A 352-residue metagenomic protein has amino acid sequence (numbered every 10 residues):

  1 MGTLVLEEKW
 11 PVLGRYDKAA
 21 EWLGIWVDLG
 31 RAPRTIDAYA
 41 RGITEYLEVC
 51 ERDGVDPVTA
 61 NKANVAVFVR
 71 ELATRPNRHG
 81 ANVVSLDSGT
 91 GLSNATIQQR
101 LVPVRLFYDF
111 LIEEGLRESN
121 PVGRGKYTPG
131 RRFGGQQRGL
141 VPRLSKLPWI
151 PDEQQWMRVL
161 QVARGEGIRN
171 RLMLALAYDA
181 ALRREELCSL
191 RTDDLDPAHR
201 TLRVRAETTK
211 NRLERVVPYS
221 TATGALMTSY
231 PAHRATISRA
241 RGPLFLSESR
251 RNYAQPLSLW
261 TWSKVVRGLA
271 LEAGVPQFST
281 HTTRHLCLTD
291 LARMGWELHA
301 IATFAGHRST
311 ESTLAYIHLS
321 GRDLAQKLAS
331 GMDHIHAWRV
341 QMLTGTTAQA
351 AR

Functional and structural regions predicted by a protein language model:
M1-L4, S330-R352: C-terminal secondary-structure termini that scaffold catalytic or DNA-interacting sites
A20-R34, T44-Q137: N-terminal core-binding DNA-recognition domain of tyrosine recombinases/integrases
E114-E118, A177-H199, H299: Short, charged phosphate-coordinating catalytic segments
P151-R184: Basic, Lys/Arg- and aromatic-enriched nucleic-acid-binding interface segment
R184-E185, S189-L226: Conserved tyrosine-mediated DNA breakage-rejoining catalytic core shared by Y-recombinases
T208, A305-S330: Catalytic-site neighborhood detector that most strongly recognizes the C-terminal catalytic loop/helix of tyrosine
S220-V275: Active-site/catalytic core of tyrosine-dependent DNA strand-transfer enzymes
S263-T303: Short, basic (Lys/Arg/His-rich) helix/loop patches that form interaction surfaces in the mid-to-C-terminal regions
